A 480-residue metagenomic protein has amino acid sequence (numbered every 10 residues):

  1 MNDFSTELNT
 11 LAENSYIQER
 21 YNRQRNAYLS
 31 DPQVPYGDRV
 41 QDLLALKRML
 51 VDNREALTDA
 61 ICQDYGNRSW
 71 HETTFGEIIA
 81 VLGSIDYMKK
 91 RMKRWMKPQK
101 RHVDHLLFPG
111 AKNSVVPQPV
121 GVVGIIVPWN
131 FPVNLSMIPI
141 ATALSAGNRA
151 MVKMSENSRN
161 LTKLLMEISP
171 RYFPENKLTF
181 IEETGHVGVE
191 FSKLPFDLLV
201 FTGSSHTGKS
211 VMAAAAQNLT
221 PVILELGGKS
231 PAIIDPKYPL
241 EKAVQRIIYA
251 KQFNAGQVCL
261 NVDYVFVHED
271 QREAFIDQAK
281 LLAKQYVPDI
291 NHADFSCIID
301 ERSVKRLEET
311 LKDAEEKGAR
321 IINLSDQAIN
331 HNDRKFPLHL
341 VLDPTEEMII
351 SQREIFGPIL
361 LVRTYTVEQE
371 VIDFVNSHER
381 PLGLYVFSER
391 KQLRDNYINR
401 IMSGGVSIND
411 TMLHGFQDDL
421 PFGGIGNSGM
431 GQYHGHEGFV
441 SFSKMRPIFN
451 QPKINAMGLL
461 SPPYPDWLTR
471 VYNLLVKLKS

Functional and structural regions predicted by a protein language model:
M1-N113: N-terminal Rossmann-like NAD(P)+-binding subdomain of aldehyde/semialdehyde dehydrogenases
D3-T6, L11, V34-P35, I233 (+2 more regions): Conserved C-terminal structural/oligomerization subdomain of aldehyde/semialdehyde dehydrogenase
L8-L11, H206-T345, I408, R470 (+1 more regions): ALDH superfamily catalytic-core signature
I17, Y36, R54, L240 (+4 more regions): Residues at or immediately preceding the N-termini of alpha-helices
Y21-N22, I223-L226, N254-C259, N332-R334 (+2 more regions): Short, flexible turn/loop "capping" segments at secondary-structure junctions
P32, K47-L50, R54, K89-M96 (+12 more regions): Structural signal for hydrophobic packing residues in well-ordered secondary-structure cores of soluble enzyme domains
R39, I85, G147, L178 (+7 more regions): Residue-level signal for inorganic ion chemistry
D104-K242, Y365: Rossmann-like NAD(P) dinucleotide-binding subdomain of oxidoreductase/dehydrogenase enzymes
